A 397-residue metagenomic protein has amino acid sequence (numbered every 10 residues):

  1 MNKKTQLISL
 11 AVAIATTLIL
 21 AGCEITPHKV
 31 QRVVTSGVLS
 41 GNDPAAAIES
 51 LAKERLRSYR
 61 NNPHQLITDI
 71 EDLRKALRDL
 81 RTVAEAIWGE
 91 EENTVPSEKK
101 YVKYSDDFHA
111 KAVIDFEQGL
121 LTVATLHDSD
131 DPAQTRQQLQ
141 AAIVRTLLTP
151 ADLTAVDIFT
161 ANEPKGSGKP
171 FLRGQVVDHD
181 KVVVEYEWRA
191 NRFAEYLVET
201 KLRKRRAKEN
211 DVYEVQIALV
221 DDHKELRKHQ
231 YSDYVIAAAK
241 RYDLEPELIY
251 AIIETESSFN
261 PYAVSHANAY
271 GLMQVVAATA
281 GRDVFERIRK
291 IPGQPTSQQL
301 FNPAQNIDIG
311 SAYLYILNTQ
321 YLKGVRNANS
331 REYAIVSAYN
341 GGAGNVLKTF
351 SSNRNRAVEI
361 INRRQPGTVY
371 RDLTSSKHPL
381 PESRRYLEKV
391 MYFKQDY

Functional and structural regions predicted by a protein language model:
N2, G22-A251, V325, S352-S376 (+1 more regions): Cell-wall glycan-active module
N2-L10: Bacterial N-terminal signal peptides that target proteins for export
A11-I19: Bacterial N-terminal signal peptides
I236, D243-V264, Q274-V276, G310-S311 (+2 more regions): Short, functionally critical alpha-helical segments immediately adjacent to catalytic or ligand/cofactor-binding
I253-S258, N306, Y313, G324-N355 (+1 more regions): Acidic helix/loop microenvironments that form the catalytic cleft of cell-wall polysaccharide enzymes
Y262-S265, F285-R287, K348-S352: Short, solvent-exposed loop/turn and secondary-structure capping segments
H266-G293, D308-I316, R364, V390: Substrate-binding/active-site groove segments that recognize and process beta-1,4-linked N-acetyl-hexosamine
P295-N306: A short, structured beta-strand-centered segment in the mid-to-C-terminal lobe of catalytic cores from group-transfer
